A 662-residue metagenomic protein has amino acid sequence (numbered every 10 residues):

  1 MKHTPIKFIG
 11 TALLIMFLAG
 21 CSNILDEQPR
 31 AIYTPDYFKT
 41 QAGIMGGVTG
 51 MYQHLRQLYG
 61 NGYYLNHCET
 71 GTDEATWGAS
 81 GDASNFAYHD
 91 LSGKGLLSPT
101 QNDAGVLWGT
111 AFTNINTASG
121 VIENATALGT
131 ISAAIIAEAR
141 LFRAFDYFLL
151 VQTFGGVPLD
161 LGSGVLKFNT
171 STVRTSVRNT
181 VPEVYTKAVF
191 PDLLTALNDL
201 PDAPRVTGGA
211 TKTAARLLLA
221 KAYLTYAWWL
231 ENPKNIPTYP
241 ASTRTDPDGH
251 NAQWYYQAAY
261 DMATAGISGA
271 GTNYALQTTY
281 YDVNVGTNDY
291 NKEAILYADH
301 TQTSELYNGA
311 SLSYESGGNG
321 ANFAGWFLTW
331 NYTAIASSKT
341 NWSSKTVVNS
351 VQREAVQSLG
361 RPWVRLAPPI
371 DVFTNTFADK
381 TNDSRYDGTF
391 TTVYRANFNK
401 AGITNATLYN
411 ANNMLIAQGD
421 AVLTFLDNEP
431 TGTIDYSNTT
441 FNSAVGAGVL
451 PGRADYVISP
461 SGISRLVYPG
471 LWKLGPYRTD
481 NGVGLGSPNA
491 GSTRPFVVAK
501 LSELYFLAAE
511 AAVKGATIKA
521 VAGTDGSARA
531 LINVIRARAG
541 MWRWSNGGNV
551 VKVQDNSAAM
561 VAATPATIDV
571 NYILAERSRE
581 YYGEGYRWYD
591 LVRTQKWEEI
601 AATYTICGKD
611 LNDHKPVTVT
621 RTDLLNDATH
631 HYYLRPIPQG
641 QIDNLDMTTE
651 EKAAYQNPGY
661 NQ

Functional and structural regions predicted by a protein language model:
M1-A19: Sec-dependent bacterial lipoprotein signal peptides
C21, A111-F112, D282-V356, L466-L501 (+2 more regions): Long, intrinsically disordered, low-complexity segments
C21-C68, I642-Q662: Membrane-proximal, proline-rich intrinsically disordered regions
Q41, M45-Y59, Y63, G81-F154 (+3 more regions): Conserved, well-structured interaction surfaces
G129, V151-P158, P204, A222-K234 (+1 more regions): Short coil/turn linking the two alpha-helices of tandem helical-hairpin repeats
G156-R178, P182, L230-A258: Short coil/linker segments at helix-helix boundaries
L359-K500: Flexible, polar/acidic helix-loop-strand segments at domain edges
